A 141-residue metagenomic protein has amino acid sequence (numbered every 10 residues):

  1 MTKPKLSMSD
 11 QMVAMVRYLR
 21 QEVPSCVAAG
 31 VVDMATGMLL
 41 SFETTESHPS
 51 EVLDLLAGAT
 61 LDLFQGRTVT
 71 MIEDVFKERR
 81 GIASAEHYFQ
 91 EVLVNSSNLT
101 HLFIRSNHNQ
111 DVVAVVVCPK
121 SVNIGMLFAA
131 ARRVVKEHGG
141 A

Functional and structural regions predicted by a protein language model:
M1-A141: Non-catalytic interaction/Regulatory regions outside core domains
